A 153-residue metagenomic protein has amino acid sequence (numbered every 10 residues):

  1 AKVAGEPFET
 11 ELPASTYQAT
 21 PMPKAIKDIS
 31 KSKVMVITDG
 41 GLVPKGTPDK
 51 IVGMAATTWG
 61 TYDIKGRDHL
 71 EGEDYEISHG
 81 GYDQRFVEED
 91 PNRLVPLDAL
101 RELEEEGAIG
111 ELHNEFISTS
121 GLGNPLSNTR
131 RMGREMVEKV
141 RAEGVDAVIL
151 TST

Functional and structural regions predicted by a protein language model:
A1-T153: Metallocofactor- and cofactor-centric catalytic cores in central/energy metabolism, strongly enriched
